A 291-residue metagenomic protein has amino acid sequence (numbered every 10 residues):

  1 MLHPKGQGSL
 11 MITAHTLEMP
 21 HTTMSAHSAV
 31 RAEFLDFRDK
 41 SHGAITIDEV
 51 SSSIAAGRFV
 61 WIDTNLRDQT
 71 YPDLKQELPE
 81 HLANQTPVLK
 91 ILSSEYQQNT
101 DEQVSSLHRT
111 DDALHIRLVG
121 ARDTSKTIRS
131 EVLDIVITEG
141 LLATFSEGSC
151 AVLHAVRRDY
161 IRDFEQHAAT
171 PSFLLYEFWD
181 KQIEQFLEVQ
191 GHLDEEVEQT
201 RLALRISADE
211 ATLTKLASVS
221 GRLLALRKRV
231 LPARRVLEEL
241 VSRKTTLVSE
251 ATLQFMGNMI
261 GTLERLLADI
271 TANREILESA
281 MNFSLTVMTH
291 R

Functional and structural regions predicted by a protein language model:
L2-E165, V236-V248: Helix-boundary and N-terminal cytosolic regulatory elements
I47-S53, L174-F178, T214-K215, A251-F255: Short amphipathic alpha-helical segments, especially helix-boundary/capping motifs
T70, L74, V152, P171 (+3 more regions): Alpha-helical structural motif
V104-S105, E188, P232: Proline-rich low-complexity regions
K126-L213: Switch/coupling subdomain of P-loop NTPase systems
G140, Q182, H192, E198-R201 (+1 more regions): Membrane-associated alpha-helical segments
